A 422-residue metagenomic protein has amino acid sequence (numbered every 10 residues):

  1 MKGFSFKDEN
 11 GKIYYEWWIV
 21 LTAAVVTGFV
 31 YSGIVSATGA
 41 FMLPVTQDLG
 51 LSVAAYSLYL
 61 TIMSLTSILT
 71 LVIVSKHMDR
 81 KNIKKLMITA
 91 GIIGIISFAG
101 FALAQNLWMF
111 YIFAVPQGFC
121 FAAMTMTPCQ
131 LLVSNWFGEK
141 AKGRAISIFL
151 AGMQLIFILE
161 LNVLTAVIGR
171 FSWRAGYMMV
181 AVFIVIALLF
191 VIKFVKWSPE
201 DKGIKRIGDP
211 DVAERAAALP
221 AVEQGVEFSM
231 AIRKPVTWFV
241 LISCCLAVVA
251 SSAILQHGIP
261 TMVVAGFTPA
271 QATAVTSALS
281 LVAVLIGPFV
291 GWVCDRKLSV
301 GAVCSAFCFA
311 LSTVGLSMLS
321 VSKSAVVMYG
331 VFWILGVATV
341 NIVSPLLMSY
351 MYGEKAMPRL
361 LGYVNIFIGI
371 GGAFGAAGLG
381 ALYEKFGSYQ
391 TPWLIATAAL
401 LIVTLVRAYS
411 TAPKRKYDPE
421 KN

Functional and structural regions predicted by a protein language model:
W18-V53, L71, L161, I254-I259: Extracytoplasmic
G28, M109-M124, A325-T339: Hydrophobic core of transmembrane alpha-helices in multi-pass small-molecule transporters, especially MFS/SLC-type
I34-V45, S229-P288: Extracytoplasmic gate region of multi-pass secondary transporters
L69-L107: Conserved MFS/SLC helix-loop-helix module at the cytosolic interface between two early adjacent transmembrane helices
T70-N82, G287-L298, Y383-E384: Helix-to-loop junctions at the C-terminal end of transmembrane segments in multipass secondary transporters
A123-F137, T339-Y352: Intracellular juxtamembrane helix-capping segments at the cytosolic ends of symmetry-related transmembrane helices
I148, F157, M351-F386: A late C-terminal transmembrane helix in Major Facilitator Superfamily
S277-G287, R296-L347: C-terminal transmembrane helical hairpin of 12-TM major facilitator-type secondary transporters
